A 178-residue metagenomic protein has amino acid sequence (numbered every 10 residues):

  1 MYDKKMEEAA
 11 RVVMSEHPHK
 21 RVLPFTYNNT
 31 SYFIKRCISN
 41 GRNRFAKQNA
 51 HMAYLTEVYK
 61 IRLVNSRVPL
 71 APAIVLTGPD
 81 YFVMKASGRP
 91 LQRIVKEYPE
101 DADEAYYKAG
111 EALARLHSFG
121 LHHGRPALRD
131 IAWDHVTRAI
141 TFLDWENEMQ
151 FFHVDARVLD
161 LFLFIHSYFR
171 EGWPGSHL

Functional and structural regions predicted by a protein language model:
E7-L55: ATP-binding glycine-rich loop module of kinase domains
P24-T30, K85-A86, D134-H135: Active-site beta-strand termini and strand-to-loop segments that position acidic
Y32, L70, F82, A139-T141: Protein kinase-like catalytic core scaffold
I38, A50-Y54, V58, R62-N65 (+1 more regions): Conserved structural core of kinase catalytic domains
G41, L91, Q150: Conserved protein kinase catalytic core
V64, A112-L116: Conserved hydrophobic alpha-helix
S118-D130: Catalytic-loop of the protein kinase fold
D134-H135, T141-L178: C-lobe/activation-segment region of protein kinase-like
